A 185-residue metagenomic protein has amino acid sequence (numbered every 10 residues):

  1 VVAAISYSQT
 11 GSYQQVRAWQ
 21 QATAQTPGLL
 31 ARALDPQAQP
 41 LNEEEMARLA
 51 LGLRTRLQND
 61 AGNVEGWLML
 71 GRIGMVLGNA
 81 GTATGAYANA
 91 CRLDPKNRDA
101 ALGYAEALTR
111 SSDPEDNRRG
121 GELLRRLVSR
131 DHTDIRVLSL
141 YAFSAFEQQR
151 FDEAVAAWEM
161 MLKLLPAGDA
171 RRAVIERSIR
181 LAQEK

Functional and structural regions predicted by a protein language model:
V1-L51: Long, contiguous interaction/recruitment modules in multidomain scaffold/adaptor proteins
A33-N42, M46, V64, L68-V76 (+1 more regions): Alpha-helical adaptor scaffolds
L51-R54, A88, R125, E159: Alpha-solenoid helical repeat scaffolds
N59, L93, R130-D131, L164 (+1 more regions): Structural marker of alpha-solenoid helical repeat scaffolds
I73, A107, S144, L164 (+1 more regions): TPR/TPR-like alpha-solenoid repeats
V76, R110-D113, E147, L181-K185: Register position in tetratricopeptide repeats
C91, F146, F151-D169, R177-R180: TPR/TPR-like (Sel1-like) alpha-helical repeat modules
